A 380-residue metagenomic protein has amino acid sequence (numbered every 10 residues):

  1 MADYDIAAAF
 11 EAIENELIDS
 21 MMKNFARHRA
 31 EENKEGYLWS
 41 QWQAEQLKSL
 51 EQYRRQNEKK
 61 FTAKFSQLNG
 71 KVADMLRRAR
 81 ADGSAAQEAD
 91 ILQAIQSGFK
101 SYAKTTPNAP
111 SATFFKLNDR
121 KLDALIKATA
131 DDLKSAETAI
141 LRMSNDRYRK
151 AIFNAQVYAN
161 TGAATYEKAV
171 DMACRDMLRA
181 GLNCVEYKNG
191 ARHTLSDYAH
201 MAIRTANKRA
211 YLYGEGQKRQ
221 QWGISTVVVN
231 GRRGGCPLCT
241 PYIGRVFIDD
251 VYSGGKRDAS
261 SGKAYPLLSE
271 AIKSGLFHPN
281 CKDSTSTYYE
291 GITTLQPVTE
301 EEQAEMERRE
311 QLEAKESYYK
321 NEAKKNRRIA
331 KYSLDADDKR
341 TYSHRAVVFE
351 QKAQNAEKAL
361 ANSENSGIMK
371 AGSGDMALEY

Functional and structural regions predicted by a protein language model:
M1-A173, G291, Q296-Y380: N-terminal leader/targeting and assembly helices and adjacent pre-domain segments
A151-Y198, Y213-Q217, W222: A charged, amphipathic alpha-helical module
H193-G291, P297-V298: Acidic, glycine-rich two-metal-ion catalytic cores of nucleic acid-processing enzymes
